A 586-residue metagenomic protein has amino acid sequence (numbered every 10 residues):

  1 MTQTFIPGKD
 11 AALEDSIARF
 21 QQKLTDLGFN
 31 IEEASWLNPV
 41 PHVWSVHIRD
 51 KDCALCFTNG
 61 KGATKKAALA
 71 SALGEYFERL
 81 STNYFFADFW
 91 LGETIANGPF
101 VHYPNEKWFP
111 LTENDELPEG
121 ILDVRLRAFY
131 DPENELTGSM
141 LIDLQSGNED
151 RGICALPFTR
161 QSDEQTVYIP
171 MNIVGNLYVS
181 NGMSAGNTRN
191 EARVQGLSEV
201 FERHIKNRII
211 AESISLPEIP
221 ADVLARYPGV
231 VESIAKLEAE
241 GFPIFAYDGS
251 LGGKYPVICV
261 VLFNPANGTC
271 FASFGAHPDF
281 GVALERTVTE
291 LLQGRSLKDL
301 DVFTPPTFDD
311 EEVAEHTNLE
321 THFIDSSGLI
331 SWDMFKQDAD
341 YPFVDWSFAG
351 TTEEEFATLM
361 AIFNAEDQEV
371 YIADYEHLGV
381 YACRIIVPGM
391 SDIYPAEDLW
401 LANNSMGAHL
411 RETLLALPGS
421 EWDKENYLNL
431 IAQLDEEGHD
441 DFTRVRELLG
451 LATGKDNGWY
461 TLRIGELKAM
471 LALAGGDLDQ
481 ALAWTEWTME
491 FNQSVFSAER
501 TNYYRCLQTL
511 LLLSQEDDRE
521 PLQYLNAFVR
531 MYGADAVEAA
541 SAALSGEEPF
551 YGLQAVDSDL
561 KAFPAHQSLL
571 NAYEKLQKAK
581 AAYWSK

Functional and structural regions predicted by a protein language model:
M1-K586: Helix-biased "structured C-terminal domain" signature
